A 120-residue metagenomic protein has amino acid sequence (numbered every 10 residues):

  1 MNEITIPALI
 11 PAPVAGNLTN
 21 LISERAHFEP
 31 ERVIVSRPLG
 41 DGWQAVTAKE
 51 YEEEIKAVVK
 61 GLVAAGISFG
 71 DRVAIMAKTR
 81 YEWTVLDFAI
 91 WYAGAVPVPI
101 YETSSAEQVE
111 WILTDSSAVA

Functional and structural regions predicted by a protein language model:
M1-L18: Flexible, non-catalytic linker and terminal segments flanking ANL/adenylate-forming cores
P13-I34, E53: A short N-terminal helical cap/helix-turn-helix that marks the beginning of AMP-binding/adenylate-forming
I34-F88, S105-E110, T114: Conserved AMP-binding/adenylate-forming core of the ANL superfamily
W91: Anion (oxyanion) recognition and catalysis
G94: Structured binding elements
I100-T103: Short beta->alpha connector loops at strand-helix junctions that form conserved, small/polar/Pro-enriched
S116-V119: Active-site charged/polar residues at nucleotide-handling catalytic sites that mediate phosphoryl, nucleotidyl
